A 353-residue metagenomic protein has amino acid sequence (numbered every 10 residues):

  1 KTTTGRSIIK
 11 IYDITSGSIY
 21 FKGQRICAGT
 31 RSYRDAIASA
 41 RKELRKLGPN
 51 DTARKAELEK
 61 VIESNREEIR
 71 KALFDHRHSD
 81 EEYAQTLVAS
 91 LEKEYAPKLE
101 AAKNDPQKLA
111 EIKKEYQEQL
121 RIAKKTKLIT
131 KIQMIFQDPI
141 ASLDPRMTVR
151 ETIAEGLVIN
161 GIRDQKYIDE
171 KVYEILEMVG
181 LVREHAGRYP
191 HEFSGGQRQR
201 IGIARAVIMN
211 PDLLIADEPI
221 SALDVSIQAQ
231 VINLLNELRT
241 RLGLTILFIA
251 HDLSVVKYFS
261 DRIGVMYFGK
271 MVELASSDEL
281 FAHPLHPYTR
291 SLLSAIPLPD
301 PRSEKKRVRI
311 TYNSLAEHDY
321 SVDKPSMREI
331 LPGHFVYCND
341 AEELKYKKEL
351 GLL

Functional and structural regions predicted by a protein language model:
G17-A28, Y95, E100-N104, K108-Y116: Conserved ABC transporter NBD signature motif
Y33, R54, V61-I62, S277-G351: Short catalytic/signature loops enriched in Gly
Y167-E184, L293: Conserved ABC ATPase "signature" region
Y189-F193, Q197: Conserved ABC ATPase signature
I208-D212, Q228: A short, proline-enriched helix->beta-strand linker immediately N-terminal to the Walker B motif in ABC-type P-loop
V256-Y258: A short, surface-exposed alpha-helical micro-motif characterized by mixed small hydrophobic and charged/polar residues
M271-A275: ABC ATPase "signature
